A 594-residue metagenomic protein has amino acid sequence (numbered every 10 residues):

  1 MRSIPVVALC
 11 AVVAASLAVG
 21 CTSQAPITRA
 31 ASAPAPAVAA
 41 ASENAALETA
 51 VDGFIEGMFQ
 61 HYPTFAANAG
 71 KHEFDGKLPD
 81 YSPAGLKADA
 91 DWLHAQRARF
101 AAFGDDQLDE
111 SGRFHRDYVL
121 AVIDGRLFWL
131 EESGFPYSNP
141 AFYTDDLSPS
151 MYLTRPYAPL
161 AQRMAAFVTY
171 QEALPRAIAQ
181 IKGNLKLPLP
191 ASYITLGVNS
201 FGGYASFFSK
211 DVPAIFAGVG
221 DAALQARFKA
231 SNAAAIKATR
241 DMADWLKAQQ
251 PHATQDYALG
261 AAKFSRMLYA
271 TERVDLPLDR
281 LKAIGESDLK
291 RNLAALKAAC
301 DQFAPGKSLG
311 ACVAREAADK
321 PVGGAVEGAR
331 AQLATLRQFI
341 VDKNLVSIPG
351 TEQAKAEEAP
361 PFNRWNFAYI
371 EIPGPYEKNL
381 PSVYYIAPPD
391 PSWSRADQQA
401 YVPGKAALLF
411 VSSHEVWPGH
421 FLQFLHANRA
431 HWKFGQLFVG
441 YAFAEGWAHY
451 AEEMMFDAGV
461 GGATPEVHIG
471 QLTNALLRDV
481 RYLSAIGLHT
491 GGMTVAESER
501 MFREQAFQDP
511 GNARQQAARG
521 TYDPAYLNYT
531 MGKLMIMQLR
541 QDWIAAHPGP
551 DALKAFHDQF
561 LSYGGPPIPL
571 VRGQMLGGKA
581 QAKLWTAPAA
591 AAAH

Functional and structural regions predicted by a protein language model:
M1-L9: Bacterial N-terminal signal peptides that target proteins for export
A11-A15: Core hydrophobic alpha-helical transmembrane segments of single-pass membrane proteins
L17-G20: C-terminal motif of bacterial Sec signal peptides marking the signal peptidase cleavage site
T22-H594: N-terminal maturation segment of proteins
